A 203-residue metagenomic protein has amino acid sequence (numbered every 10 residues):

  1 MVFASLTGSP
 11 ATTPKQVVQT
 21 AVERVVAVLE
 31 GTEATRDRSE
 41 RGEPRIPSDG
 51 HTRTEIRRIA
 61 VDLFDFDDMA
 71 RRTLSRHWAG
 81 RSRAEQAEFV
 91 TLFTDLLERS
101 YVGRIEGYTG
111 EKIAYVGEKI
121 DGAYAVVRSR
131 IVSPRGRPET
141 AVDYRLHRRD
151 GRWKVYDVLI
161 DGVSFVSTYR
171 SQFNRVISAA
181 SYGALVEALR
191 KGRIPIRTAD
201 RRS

Functional and structural regions predicted by a protein language model:
M1-S9: Hydrophobic h-region of N-terminal signal peptides that target proteins for export in Gram-negative bacteria
T12-L97: Early exported N-terminus immediately downstream of N-terminal targeting peptides
T12-T13, E30-G31, T35-R36, P47 (+7 more regions): Intrinsically disordered, low-complexity linear regions
G31-A34, P47, G80-A84, G107-G110 (+5 more regions): Surface-exposed, polar/charged faces of alpha-helical domains in mature secreted/periplasmic/lumenal proteins
D95-L96, V132-P134, D161-F165: Solvent-exposed loop/turn segments at secondary-structure junctions within structured extracellular/periplasmic domains
E98-T140, G192-S203: Surface-exposed, charged secondary-structure patches
E139-S167: Short beta-strand edge/turn micro-motifs at domain boundaries
D157-S203: Low-complexity, intrinsically disordered terminal/linker segments enriched in charged and Gly/Pro repeats
